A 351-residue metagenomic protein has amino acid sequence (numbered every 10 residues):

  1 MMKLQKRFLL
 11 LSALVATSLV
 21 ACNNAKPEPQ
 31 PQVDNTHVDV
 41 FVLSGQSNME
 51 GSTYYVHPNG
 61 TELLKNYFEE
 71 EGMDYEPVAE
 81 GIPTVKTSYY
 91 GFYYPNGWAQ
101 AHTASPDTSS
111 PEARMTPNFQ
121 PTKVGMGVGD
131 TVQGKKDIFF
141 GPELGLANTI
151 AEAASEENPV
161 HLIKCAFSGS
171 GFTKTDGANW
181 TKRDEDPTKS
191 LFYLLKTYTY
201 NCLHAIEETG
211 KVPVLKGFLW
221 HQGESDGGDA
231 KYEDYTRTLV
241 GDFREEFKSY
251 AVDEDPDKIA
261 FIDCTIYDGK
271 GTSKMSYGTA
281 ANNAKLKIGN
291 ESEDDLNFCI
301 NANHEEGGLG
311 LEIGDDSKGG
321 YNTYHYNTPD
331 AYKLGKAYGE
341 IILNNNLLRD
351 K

Functional and structural regions predicted by a protein language model:
M1-L9: Bacterial N-terminal signal peptides that target proteins for export
F8-A16: Sec-dependent N-terminal signal peptides
S18-A21: C-terminal motif of bacterial Sec signal peptides marking the signal peptidase cleavage site
N23-A25: Bacterial signal peptide processing site
E28-K351: Cell-envelope and extracellular/periplasmic
